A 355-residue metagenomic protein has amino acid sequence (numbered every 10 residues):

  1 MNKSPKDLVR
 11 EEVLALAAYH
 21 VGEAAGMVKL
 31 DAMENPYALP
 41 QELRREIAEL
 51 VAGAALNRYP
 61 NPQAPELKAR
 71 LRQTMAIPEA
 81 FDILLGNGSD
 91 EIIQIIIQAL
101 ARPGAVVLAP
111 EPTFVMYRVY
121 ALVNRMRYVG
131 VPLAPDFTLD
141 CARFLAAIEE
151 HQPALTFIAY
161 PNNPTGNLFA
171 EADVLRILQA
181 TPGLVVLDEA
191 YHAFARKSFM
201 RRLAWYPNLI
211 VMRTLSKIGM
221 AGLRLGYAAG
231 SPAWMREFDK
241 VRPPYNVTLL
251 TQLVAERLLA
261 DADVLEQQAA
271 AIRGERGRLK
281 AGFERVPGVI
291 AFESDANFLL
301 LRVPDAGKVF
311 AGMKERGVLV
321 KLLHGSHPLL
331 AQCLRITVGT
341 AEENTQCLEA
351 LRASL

Functional and structural regions predicted by a protein language model:
N2-G88, I95, L355: N-terminal small-domain helix-loop-helix segment of the aminotransferase-like
P40, N208-R285, I290-A291: PLP-dependent aminotransferase class I/II
E79-I83, G104-V106, E189, P207-N208: Short acidic capping loops at alpha-helix termini that bridge into adjacent secondary structure
A99-I158: PLP-dependent aminotransferase-like
P135-E189: Active-site phosphate-binding strand-loop segment of PLP-dependent enzymes
A229, L300-R302, T337-G339: Short hydrophobic/aromatic beta-strand micro-patches that form the beta-sheet surface supporting nucleotide- or nucleic
R273, F283-R316: Conserved PLP-binding catalytic core of the aspartate aminotransferase-like
E315-R316, G325-L355: PLP-dependent enzyme catalytic core of the Aspartate aminotransferase-like
